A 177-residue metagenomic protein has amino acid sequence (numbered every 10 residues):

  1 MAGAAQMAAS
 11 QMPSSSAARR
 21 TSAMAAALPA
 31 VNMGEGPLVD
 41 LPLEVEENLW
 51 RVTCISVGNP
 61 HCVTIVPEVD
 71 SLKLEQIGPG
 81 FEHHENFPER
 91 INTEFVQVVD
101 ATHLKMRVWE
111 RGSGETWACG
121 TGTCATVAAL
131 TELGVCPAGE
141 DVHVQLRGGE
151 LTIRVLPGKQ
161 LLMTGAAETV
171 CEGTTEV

Functional and structural regions predicted by a protein language model:
M1-A118, A125-V177: Active-site proximal loop and beta-alpha junction motif in alpha/beta enzyme cores
